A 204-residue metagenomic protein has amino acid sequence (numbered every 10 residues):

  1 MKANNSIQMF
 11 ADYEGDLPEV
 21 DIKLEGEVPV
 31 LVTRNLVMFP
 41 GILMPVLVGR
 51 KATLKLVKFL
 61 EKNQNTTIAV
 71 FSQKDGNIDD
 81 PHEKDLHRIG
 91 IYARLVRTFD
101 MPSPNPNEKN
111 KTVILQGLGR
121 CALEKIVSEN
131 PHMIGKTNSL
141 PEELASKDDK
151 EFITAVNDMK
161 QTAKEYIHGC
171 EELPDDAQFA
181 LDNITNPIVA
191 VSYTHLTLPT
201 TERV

Functional and structural regions predicted by a protein language model:
M1-L196: N-terminal low-complexity, acidic/polar interaction/targeting segments
H195-V204: Single conserved hydrophobic/aromatic residue that forms the stacking wall/gate of nucleotide- or nucleobase-binding
